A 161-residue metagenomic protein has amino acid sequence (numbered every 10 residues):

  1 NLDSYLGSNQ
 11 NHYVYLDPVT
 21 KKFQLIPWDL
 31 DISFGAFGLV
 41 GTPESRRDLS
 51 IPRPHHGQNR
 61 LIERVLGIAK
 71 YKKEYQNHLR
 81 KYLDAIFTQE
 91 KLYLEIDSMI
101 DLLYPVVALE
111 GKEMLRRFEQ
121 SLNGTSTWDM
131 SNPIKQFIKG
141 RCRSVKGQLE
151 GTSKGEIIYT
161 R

Functional and structural regions predicted by a protein language model:
N1-G7, N11-R161: Middle-to-C-terminal accessory/interaction subdomains
